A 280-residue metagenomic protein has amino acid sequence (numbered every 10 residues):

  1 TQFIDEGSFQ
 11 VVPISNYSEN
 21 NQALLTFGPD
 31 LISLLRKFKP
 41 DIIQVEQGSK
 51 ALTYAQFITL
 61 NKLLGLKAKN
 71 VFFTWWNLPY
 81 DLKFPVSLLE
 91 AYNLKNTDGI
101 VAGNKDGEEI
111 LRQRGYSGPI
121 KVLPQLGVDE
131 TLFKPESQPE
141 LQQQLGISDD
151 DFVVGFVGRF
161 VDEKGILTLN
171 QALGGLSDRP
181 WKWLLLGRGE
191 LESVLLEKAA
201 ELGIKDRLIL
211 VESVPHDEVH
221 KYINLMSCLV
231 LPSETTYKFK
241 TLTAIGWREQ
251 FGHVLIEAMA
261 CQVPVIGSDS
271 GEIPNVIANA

Functional and structural regions predicted by a protein language model:
I32-L52: Short N-terminal targeting/anchoring amphipathic segment
G48-L52, L60, L66-F84, N96-G99 (+2 more regions): A short, histidine- and acid-enriched strand-loop-helix "catalytic/donor-clamping" loop that lines the nucleotide-sugar
S49, V157-V161, G189, V214: Short donor-sugar binding/catalytic loops of nucleotide-sugar-dependent glycosyltransferases, especially enzymes
S87-E90, L94-Q138, L210, H253: Donor nucleotide-sugar binding/catalytic pocket of nucleotide-sugar-dependent glycosyltransferases
Q143-Q144, S148-F152, I166-L210, D217-E218: A conserved nucleotide-sugar
S213-V214, K221-M226: Short alpha-helical donor nucleotide-sugar binding micro-motif in glycosyltransferases
N224-Q250, V263-P264: Acidic donor-binding loop of glycosyltransferase active sites
F239-L242, D269-A280: Short acidic/histidine- and often glycine-rich active-site loop of Leloir-type glycosyltransferases that engages
